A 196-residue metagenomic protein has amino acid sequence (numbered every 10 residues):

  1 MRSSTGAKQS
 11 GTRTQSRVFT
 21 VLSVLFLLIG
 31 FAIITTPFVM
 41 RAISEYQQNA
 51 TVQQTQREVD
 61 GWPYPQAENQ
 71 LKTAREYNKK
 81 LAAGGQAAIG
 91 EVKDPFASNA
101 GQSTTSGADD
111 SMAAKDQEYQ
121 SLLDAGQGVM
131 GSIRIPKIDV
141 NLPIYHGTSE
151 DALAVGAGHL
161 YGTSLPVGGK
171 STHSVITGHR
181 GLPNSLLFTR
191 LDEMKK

Functional and structural regions predicted by a protein language model:
M1-Q15: N-terminal Lys/Arg-rich, disordered targeting/topogenic segments
R17-K196: Solvent-exposed, non-transmembrane regions of membrane-associated and secreted proteins
